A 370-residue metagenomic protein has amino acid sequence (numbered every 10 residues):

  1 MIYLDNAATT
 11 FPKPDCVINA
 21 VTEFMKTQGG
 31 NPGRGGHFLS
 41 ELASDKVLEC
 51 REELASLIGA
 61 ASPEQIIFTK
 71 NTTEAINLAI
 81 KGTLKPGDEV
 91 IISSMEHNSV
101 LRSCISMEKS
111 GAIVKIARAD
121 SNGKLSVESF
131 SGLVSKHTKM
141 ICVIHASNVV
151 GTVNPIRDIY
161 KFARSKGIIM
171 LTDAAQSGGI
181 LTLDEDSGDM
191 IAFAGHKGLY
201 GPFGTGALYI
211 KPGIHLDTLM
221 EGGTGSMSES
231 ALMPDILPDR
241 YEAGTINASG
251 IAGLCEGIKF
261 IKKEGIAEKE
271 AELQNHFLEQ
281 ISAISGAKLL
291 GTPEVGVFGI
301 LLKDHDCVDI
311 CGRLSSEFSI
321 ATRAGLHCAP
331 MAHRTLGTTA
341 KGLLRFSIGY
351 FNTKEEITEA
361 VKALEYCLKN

Functional and structural regions predicted by a protein language model:
M1-N370: Pyridoxal 5′-phosphate
